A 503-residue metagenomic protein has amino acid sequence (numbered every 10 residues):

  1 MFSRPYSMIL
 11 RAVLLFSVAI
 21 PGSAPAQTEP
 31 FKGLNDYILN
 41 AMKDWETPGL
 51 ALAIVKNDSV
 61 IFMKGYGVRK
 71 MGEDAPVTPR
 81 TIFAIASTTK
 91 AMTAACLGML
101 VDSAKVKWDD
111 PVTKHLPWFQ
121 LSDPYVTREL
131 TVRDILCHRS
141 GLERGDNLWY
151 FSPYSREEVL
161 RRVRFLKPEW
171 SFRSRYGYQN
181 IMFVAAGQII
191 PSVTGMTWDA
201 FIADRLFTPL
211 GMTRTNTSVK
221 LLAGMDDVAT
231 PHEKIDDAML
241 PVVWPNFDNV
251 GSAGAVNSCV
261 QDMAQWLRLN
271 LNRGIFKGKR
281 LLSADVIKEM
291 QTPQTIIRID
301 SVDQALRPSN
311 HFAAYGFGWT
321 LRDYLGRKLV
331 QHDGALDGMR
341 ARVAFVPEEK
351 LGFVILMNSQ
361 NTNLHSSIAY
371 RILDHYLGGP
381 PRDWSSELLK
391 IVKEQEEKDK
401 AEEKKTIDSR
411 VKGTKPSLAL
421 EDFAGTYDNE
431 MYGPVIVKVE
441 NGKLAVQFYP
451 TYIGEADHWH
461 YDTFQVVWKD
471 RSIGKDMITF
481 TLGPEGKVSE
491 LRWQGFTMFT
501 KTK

Functional and structural regions predicted by a protein language model:
M1-E29: Bacterial Sec-dependent N-terminal signal peptides
Q27-K64, N147-Y150, P191-D204, T208 (+2 more regions): Catalytic loop of the DD-peptidase/beta-lactamase superfamily, centered on the K-T-G motif and neighboring
T28-I85, K105-D109, K114-H115, Q120-S122 (+3 more regions): Short, conserved catalytic-motif segment at the N-terminal edge
G33, G49, M71, A84-T88 (+6 more regions): Active-site helix/loop module of the DD-peptidase/beta-lactamase fold, centered on the serine-lysine SxxK catalytic
T81, R173-G177, V250-N257: A short glycine-threonine-serine/GTX helix/turn-capping micro-motif
S87-T88, G177-N180: Catalytic nucleophile serine of serine hydrolases, specifically the conserved "nucleophile elbow" pentapeptide
T93: Active/ligand-binding-proximal structured segments within catalytic/core domains that scaffold catalytic residues
T131, I181-M182: Mid-domain, small-residue-enriched loop/turn segments at the edges of structured enzyme/sensor domains
